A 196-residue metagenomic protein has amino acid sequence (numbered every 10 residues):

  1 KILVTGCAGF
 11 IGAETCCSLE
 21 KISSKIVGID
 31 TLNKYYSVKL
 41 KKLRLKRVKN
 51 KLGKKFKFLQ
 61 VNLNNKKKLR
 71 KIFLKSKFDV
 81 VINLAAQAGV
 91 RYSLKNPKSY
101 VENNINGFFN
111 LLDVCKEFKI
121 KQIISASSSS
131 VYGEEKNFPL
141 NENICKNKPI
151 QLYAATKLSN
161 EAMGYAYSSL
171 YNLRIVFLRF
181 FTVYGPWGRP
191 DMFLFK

Functional and structural regions predicted by a protein language model:
K1-V183: N-terminal Rossmann-like NAD(P)+-binding domain of SDR-like oxidoreductases, especially those catalyzing
S169, F195-K196: Alpha-helical substrate-binding/gating segment
Y184-F195: Substrate-binding strand-loop-helix patch in Rossmann-like NAD(P)-dependent oxidoreductase/epimerase domains
